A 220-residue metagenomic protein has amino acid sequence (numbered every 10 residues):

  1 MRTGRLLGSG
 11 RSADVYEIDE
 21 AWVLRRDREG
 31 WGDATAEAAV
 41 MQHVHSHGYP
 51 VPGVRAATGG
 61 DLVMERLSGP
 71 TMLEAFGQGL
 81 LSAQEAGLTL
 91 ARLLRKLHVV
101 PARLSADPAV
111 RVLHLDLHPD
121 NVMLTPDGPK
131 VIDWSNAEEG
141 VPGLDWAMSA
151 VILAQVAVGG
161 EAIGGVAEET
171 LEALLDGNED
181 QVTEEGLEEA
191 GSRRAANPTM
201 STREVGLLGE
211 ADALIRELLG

Functional and structural regions predicted by a protein language model:
T3-T35: ATP-binding glycine-rich loop module of kinase domains
Y16, P52-A56: Conserved beta-strand elements flanking the ATP-binding pocket of the protein kinase catalytic core
Y16-E20, E65-R66, T125: Active-site beta-strand termini and strand-to-loop segments that position acidic
M41-P50, L73-D120, P129: Conserved kinase catalytic-core helix
G59, M148-G220: Helix-rich C-terminal or lid/interface subdomains of diverse kinases
G59-T71: Conserved short submotifs of the Hanks-type protein kinase catalytic core that shape the nucleotide-binding pocket
D120-W146: Catalytic activation segment of kinase domains across protein kinase-like and atypical kinase folds
